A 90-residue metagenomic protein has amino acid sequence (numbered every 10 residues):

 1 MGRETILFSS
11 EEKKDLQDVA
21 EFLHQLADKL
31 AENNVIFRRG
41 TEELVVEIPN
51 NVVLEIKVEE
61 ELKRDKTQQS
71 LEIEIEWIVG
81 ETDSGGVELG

Functional and structural regions predicted by a protein language model:
M1-D28: Terminal, regulation- and interaction-focused segments at domain boundaries
G2-I6, L44-E55, E59-G90: Long protein-protein interaction modules used by eukaryotic assembly/scaffold proteins
L26-L30, R38-L44: Extracellular/virion structural assembly segments
N33: Short beta-strand/loop motifs in extracellular/secreted proteins, especially within beta-sandwich accessory domains
